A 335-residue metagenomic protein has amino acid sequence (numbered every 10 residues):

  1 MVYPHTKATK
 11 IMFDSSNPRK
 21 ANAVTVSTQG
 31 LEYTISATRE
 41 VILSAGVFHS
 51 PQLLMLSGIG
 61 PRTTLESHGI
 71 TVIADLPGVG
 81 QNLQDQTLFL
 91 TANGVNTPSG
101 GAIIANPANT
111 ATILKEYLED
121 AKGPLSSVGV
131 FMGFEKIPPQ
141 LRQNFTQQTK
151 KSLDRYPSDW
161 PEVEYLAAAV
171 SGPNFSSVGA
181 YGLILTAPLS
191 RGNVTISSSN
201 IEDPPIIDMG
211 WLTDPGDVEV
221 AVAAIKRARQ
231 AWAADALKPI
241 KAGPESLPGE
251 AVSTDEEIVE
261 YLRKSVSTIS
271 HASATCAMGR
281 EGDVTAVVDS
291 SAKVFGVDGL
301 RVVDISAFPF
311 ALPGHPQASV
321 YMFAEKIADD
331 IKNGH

Functional and structural regions predicted by a protein language model:
P4-K20, V24-L88, N93, P98 (+2 more regions): C-terminal structured subdomain/cap of oxidoreductase catalytic cores
T34-R39, N144-K150, A167, I207-D208 (+1 more regions): Short amphipathic beta-strand/extended segments with alternating polar/hydrophobic composition
P61-N174, D235, S253, Y261-S265 (+2 more regions): Mid-to-C-terminal "cap/lid" subdomains and adjacent gly/pro-rich loops that border and regulate access to redox
A168-L183, A233-A234, G243: Generic structural signal for short, solvent-exposed loop/turn connectors between secondary structure elements
P173-S176, P215-E219, A251-S253: Short, surface-exposed linear segments at secondary-structure transitions and domain or protein termini
K238-G249: Short, glycine/acidic-rich hinge or "gate" loops at secondary-structure transitions that mediate conformational
E256: Catalytic cores of histone-lysine modification enzymes
